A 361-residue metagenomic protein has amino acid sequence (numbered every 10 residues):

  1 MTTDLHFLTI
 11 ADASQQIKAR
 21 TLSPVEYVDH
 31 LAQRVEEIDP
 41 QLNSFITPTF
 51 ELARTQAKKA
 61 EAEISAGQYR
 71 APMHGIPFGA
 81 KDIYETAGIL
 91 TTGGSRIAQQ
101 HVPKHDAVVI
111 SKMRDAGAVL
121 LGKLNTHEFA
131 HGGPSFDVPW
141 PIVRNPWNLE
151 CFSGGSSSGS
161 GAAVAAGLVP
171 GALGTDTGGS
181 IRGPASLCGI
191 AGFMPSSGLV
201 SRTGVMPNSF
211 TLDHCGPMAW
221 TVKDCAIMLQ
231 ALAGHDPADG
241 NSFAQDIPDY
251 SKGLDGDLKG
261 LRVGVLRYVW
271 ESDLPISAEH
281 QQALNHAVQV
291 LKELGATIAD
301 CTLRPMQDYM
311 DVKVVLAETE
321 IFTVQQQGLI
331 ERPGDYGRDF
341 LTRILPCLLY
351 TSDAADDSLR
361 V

Functional and structural regions predicted by a protein language model:
M1-T55, E293-G295, L349: An N-terminal boundary/leader segment
A13-A19, I97-H101, D213-W220, P346-S352: Short, well-ordered beta-strand elements within core beta-sheets of diverse protein domains
T21, E36-I97: N-terminal, positively charged, Ser/Thr/Ala/Gly-biased leader segments that form transit/presequence-like amphipathic
T21-D29, K58, K252, A278-T302 (+1 more regions): Acyltransferase
L31, A53, C225, V263 (+2 more regions): Residue-level signal for inorganic ion chemistry
M73-G93, D257-L266, L316-S352, S358: Short helix-loop capping/hinge segments that flank enzyme active sites or metal/cofactor-binding pockets
P103-H235: Short glycine/serine-rich loop segments
M194-Q282, H286, E331: A short helix-breaking turn/cap at a secondary-structure junction
